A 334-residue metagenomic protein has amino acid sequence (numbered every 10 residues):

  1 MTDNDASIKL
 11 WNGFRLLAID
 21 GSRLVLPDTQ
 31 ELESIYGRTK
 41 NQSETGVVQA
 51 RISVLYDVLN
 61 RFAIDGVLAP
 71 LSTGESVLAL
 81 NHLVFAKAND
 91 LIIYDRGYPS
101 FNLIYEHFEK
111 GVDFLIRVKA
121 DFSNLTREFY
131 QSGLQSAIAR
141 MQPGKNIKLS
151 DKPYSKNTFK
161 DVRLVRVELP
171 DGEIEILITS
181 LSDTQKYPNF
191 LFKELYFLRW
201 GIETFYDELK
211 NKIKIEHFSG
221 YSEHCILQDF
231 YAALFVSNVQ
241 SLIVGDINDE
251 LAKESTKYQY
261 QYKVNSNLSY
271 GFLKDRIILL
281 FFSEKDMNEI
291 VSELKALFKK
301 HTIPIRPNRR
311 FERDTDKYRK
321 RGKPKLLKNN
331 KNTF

Functional and structural regions predicted by a protein language model:
M1-D5: Internal glycine-rich, Lys/Arg-flanked active-site/core loops of soluble domains
A6-R15, I19-S34, K40-F334: Single, function-defining residue in the core of a domain
